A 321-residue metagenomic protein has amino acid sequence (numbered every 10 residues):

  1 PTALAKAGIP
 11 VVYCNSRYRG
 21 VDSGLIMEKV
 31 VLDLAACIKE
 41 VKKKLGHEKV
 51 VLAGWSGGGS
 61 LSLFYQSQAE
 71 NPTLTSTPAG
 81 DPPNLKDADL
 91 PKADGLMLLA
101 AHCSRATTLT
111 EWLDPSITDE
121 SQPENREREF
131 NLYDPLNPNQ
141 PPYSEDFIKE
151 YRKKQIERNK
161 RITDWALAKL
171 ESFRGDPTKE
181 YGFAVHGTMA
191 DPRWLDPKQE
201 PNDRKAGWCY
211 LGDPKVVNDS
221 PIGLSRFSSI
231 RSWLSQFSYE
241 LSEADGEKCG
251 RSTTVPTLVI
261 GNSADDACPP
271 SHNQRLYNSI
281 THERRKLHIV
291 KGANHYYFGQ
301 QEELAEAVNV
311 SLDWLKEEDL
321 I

Functional and structural regions predicted by a protein language model:
T2-V21: Conserved alpha/beta-hydrolase
R17-V51, Q301-A307: Catalytic nucleophile-loop/oxyanion-hole region of alpha/beta-hydrolase and closely related hydrolase-like folds
E40-K43, E48-S121: Primarily recognizes the serine-hydrolase "nucleophile elbow" in alpha/beta-hydrolase and SGNH/GDSL folds
L85-Y210: Alpha/beta-hydrolase-fold enzymes
T110-D114, D245-G246, V255, P269-N278: Short alpha-helix in the alpha/beta-hydrolase fold that links the catalytic acid
T253, V259-G261, D265: Short beta-strand/loop motif that positions the catalytic acidic residue of the alpha/beta-hydrolase fold
N278-Y296: Catalytic histidine neighborhood in serine/cysteine hydrolases with alpha/beta-hydrolase-type architecture
K291-I321: Catalytic active-site module of serine/aspartate enzymes centered on a nucleophile-bearing elbow/loop
